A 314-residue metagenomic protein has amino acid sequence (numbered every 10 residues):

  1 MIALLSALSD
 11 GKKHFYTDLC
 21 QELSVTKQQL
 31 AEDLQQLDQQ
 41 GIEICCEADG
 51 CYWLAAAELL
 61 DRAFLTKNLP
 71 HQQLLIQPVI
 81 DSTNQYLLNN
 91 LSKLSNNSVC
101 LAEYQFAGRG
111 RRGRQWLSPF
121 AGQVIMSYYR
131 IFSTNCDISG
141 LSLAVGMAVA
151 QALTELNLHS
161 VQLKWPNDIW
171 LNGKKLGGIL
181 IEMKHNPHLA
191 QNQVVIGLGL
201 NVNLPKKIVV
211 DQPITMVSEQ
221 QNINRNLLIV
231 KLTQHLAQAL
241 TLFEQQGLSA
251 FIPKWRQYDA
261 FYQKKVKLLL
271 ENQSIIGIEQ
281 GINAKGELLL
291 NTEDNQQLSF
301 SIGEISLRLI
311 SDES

Functional and structural regions predicted by a protein language model:
I2-T154: N-terminal lobe of the biotin/lipoate ligase/transferase fold
A3, D10, T17, N96 (+3 more regions): Catalytic beta-strand/loop module used to bind and position nucleotide/cofactor moieties in cofactor-attachment
